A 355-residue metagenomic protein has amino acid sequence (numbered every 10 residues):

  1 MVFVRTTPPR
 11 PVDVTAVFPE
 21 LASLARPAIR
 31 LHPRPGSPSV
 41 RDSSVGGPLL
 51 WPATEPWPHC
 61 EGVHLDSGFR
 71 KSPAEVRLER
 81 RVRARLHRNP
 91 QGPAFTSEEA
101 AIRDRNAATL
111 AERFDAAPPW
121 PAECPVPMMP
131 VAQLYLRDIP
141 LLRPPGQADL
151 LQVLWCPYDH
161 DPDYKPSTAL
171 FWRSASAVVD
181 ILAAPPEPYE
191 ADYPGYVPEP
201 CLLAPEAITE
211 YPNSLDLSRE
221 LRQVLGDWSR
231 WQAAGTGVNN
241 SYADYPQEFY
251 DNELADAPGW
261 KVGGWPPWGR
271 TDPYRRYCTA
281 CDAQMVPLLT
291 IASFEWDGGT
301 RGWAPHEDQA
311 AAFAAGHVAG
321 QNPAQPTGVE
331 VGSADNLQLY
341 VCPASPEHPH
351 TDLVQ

Functional and structural regions predicted by a protein language model:
M1-Q355: Preference for intrinsically disordered or flexible, low-complexity segments and adjacent hinge/connector residues
